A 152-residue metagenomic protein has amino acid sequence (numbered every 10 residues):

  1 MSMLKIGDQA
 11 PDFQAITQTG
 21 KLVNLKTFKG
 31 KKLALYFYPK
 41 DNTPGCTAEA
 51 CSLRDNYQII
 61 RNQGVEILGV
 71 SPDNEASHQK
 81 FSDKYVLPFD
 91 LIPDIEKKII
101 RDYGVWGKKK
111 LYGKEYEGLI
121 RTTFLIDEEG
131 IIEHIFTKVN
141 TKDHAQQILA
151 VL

Functional and structural regions predicted by a protein language model:
M1-L152: Chalcogenol-based redox active-site neighborhoods
